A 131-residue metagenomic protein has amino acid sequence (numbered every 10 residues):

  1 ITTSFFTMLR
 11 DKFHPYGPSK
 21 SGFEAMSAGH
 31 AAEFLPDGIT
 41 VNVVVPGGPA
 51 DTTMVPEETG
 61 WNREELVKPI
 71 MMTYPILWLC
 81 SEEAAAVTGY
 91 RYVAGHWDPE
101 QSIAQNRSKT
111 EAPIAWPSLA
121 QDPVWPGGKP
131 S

Functional and structural regions predicted by a protein language model:
I1-P36, G48-A50: Catalytic loop of short-chain dehydrogenase/reductase
K12-F13, T53-E57, Q101-R107: Short aromatic-enriched loop/helix-cap "lid" or pocket-rim segments at secondary-structure transitions that line
F13-G17, E58-R63: Short glycine-enriched, charge-decorated loop/helix-capping segments at active-site entrances that position
K20, E58, H96: Solvent-exposed, flexible loop/coil residues
I39, V43, G47-E58: Short beta-loop-alpha junction of Rossmann-like oxidoreductase domains
V43, W61-S131: C-terminal helical subdomain
